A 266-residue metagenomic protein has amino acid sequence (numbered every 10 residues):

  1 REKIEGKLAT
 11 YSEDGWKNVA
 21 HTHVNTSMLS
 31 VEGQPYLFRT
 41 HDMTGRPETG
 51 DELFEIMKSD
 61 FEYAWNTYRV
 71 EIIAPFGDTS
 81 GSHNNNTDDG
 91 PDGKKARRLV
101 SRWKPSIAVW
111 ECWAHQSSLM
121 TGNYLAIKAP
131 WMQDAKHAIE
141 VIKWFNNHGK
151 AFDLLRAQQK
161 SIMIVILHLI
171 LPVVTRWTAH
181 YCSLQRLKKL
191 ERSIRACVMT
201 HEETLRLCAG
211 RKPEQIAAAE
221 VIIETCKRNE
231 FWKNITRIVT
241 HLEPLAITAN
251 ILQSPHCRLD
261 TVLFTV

Functional and structural regions predicted by a protein language model:
R1-Y36, Y68: Structured nucleic-acid-interacting core domains from mobile-element enzymes and related host factors, especially RNase
G15, D42, A114: Residues that form or immediately flank small-molecule/cofactor binding pockets and catalytic motifs
N18, R46-P47, S82, G90: Short strand->helix junction
A20, E48, K95: Residues that form or flank phosphate/diphosphate-binding pockets in enzymes that use nucleotide phosphates
Y36-G45: A short, conserved beta-strand element enriched in hydrophobic/aromatic residues
R46-M57: Phosphate/oxyanion-binding active-site loops and adjacent basic polyanion-contact surfaces
I56-V266: A eukaryotic "domain-edge + linker/cap" signature
